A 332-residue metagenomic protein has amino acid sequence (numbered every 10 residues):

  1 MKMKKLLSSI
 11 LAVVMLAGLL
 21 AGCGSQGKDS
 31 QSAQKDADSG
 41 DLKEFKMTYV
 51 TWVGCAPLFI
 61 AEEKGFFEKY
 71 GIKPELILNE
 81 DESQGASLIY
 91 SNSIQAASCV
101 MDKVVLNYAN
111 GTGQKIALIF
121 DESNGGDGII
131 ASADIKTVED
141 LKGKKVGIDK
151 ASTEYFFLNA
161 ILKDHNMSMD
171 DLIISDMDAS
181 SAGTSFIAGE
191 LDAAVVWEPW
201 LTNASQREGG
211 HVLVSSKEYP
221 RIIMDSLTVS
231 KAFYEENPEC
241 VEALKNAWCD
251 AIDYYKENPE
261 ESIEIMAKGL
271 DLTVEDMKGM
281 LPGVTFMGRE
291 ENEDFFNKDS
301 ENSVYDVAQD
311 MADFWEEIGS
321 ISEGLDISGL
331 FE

Functional and structural regions predicted by a protein language model:
M1-E44: Short, low-complexity disordered leader/linker segments with a strong preference for bacterial N-terminal type II
D29, A33-S168, I173-D176, D192-E198 (+2 more regions): Short, glycine-/small- and polar/acidic-enriched structural segments that line small-molecule recognition paths
W52, N79-S83, S98, I148-S152 (+5 more regions): Soluble non-cytosolic domains of exported or imported proteins
A56-I60, K64-G65, S87, S91 (+13 more regions): Solvent-exposed, polar/charged alpha-helical surfaces in well-ordered, non-transmembrane soluble domains, broadly
E62-G65, Y70-G71, S93, S98 (+7 more regions): Sec/Tat-exported extracytoplasmic proteins
Q95, D102-K103, I174-S175, S180-K268: Pocket-lining segment of extracytoplasmic ligand-binding domains
E235-S320: Secondary-structure end/capping motifs
S328-E332: Extracellular/periplasmic juxtamembrane helices and adjacent flexible linkers that interface with membrane partners
